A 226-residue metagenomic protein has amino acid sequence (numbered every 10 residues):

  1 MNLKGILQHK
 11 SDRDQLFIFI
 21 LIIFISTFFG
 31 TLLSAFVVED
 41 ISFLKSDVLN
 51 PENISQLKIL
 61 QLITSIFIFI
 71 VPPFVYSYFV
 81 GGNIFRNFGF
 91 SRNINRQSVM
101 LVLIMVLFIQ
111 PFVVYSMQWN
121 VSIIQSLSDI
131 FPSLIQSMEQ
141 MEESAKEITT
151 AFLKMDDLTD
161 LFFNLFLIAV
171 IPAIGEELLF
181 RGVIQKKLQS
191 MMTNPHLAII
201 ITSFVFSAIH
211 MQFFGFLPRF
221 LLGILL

Functional and structural regions predicted by a protein language model:
M1-Q15, S26-F28, L32-V38, V121-Q136 (+1 more regions): Alpha-helical transmembrane segments of multi-pass integral membrane proteins, characterized by long hydrophobic
M1-V99, L103-Q110, V114: N-terminal, membrane-interfacial amphipathic/helix-forming hydrophobic leader that caps and precedes the first
G30, S34-V38, Y76-G81, F85 (+8 more regions): Membrane-water interface at transmembrane helix exits
F43-K45, I54-K58, I84, M138 (+4 more regions): A generic short-segment signal for beta-strand/edge and adjacent turn/coil regions
V48-P51, N87-I171: Juxtamembrane helix-loop-helix connectors linking adjacent transmembrane helices in multi-pass membrane enzymes
Q61, F69, P73, L101 (+4 more regions): Sparse, context-dependent recognition of short Cys/His-centered cofactor- or disulfide-binding micro-motifs
F69-P73, P111, S126, P172 (+1 more regions): Proline-rich low-complexity regions
F112, M155-L226: Transmembrane helix-loop-helix hairpins at the membrane interface of multi-pass integral membrane proteins
